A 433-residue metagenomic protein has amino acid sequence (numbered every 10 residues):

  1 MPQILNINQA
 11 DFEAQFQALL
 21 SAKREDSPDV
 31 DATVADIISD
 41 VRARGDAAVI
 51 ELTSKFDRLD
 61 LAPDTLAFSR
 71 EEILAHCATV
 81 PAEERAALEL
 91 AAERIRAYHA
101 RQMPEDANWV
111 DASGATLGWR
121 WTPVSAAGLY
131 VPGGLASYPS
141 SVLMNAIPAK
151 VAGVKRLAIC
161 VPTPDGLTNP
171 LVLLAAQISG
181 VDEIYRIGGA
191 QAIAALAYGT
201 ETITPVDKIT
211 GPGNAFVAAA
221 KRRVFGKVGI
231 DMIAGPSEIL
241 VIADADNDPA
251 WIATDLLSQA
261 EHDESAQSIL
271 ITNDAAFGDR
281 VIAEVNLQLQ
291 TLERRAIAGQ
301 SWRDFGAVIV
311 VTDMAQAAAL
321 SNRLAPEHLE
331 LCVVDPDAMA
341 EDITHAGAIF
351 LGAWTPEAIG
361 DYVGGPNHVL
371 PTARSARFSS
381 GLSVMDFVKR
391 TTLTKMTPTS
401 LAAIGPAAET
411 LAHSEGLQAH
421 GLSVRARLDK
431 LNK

Functional and structural regions predicted by a protein language model:
M1-S125: N-terminal Rossmann-like NAD(P)+-binding subdomain of aldehyde/semialdehyde dehydrogenases
Q3-A10, E183-G188, V308-D313: Short acidic-hydrophobic, aromatic-tinged amphipathic segments that line or gate anion-handling sites
W109-L174: Conserved small-residue-rich beta-alpha loop and adjacent elements that most often cradle the phosphate/pyrophosphate
K155-P164, S268-D274, V281: Short internal beta-strands
G180-Q267: Conserved NAD(P)+-binding/catalytic subdomain of aldehyde/semialdehyde dehydrogenases
S258, H262, L270-A346: A glycine- and small/hydrophobic-rich beta-loop-beta segment that serves as a flexible "lid/hinge" or phosphate-binding
R323-K433: C-terminal core of ALDH-fold dehydrogenases
